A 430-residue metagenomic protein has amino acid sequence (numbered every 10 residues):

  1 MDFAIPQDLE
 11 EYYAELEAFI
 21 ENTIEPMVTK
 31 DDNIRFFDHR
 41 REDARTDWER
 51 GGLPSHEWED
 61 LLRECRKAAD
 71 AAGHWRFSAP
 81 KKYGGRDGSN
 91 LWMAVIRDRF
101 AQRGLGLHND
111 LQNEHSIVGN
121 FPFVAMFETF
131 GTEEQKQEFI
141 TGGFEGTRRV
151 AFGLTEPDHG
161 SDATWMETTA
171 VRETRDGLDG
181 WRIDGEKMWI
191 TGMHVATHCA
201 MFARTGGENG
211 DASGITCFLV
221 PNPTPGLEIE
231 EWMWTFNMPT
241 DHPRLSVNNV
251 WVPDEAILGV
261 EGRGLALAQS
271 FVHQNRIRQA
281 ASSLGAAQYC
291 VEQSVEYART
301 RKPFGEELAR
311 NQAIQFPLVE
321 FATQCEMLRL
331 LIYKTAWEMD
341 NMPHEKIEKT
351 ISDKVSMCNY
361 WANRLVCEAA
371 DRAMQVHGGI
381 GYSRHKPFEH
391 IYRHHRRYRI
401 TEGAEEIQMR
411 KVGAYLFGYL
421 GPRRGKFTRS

Functional and structural regions predicted by a protein language model:
M1-H108, S116-V118, F130-Q135, G142-T147 (+5 more regions): Alpha-helical interface subdomain recognition
F123-F130, F152-G153: Flexible, glycine-rich active-site loops centered on histidine and acidic residues that chelate a metal or position
E128, D179-I229: A short core secondary-structure module
G146-L154: A short, Trp-centered hydrophobic/proline-enriched beta-strand micro-motif
D158-E167: Active-site-adjacent elements of ketosynthase-type condensing enzymes
G160, M188-H194, F236-N237, Q274-R278 (+1 more regions): Glycine-rich phosphate/pyrophosphate-binding beta-alpha loops
T168-R172: A structural signal for short hydrophobic beta-strand segments in well-ordered beta-sheet cores
P223-P253: Flexible, small-/acidic-enriched active-site or ligand-binding loops
